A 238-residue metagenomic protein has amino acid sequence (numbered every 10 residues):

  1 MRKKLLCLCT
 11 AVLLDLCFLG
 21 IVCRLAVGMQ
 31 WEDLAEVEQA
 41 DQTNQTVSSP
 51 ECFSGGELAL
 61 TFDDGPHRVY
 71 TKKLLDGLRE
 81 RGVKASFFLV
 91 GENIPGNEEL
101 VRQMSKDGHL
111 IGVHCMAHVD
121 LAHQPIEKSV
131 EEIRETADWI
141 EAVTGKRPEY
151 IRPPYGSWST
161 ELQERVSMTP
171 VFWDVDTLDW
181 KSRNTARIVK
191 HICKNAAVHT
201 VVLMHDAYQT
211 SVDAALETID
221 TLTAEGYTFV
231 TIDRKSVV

Functional and structural regions predicted by a protein language model:
M1-A59, D76-A85, A197-V238: Terminal accessory/targeting
L16, D63-G65, C115, W180 (+1 more regions): Generic detector of well-ordered alpha-helical packing
D33-E135, W139, K146, E217-I219: Active-site beta->alpha N-cap acidic-glycine motif
K73, V119-K235: Catalytic domains of cell-wall/extracellular-matrix polysaccharide-remodeling enzymes, centered on de-N-acetylation
